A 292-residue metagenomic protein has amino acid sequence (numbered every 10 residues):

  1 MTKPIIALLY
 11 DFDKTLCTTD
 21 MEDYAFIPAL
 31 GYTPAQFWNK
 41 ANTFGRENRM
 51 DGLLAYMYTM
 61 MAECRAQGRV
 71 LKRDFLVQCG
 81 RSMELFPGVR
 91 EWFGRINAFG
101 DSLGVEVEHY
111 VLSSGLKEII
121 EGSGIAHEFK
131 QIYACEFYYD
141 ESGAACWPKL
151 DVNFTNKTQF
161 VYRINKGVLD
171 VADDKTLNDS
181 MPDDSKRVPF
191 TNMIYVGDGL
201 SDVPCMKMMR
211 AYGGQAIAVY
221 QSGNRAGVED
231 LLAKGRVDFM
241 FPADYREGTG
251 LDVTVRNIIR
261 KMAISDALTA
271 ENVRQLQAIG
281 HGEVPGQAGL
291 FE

Functional and structural regions predicted by a protein language model:
M1-T2, F190: Short, basic/aromatic recognition patches
T2-E141, V237: Alpha-helical substrate-recognition element adjacent to the catalytic core
P87-Y110, S114-E292: C-terminal cap/substrate-recognition subdomain and adjoining C-terminal extension of metal-dependent phosphatase-like
